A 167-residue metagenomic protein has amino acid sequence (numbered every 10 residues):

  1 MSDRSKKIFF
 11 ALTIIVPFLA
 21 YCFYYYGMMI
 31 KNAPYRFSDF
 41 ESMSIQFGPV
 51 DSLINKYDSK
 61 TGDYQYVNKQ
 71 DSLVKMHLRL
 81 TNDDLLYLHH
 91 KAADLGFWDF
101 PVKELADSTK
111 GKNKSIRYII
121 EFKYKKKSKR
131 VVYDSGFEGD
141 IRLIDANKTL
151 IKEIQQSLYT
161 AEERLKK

Functional and structural regions predicted by a protein language model:
M1-P17, Y64-R79: Short N-terminal secondary-structure initiator segments
S2-I14, A20-F47, L105-K167: Short, well-ordered, aromatic-rich surface patches in folded extracellular/luminal domains
V50-D99: Extracytoplasmic/periplasmic/luminal assembly and interaction segments in envelope/secretory/respiratory proteins
T81-F100, K148-K166: DNA replication sliding-clamp ring fold and its partner-interaction surfaces
